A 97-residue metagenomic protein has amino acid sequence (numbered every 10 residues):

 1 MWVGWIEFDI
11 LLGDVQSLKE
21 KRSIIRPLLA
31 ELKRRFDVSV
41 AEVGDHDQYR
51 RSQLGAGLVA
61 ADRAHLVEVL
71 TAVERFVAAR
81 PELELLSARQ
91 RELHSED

Functional and structural regions predicted by a protein language model:
M1-S39: N-terminal first-folded block
I6-I10, L54-A56, A88-R91: A structural signal for short, well-ordered beta-strand segments
D9-L11, E42-D45, A72: A general secondary-structure boundary signal
F36, S52, E84: Residue-level signal for beta-strand positions within conserved beta-sheet cores that form or flank
V38-G44, L86-S87: A short linear hydrophobic-aromatic micro-motif
A41-D62: Short, charge-patterned binding micro-sites
A60-D97: C-terminal structural segments of small proteins and small subunits
